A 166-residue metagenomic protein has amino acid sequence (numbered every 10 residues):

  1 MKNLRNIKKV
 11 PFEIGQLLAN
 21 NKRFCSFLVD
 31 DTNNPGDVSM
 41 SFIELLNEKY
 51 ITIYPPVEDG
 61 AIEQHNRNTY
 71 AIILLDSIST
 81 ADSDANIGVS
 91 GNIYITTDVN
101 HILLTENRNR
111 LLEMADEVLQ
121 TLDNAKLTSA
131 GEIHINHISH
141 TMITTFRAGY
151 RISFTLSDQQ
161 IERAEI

Functional and structural regions predicted by a protein language model:
M1-T80: Small/polar-rich, solvent-exposed N-terminal microdomains that initiate assembly or binding
G36, E58-I72, N100-E117, L122-D123: Acidic, Ser/Thr- and Gly-enriched intrinsically disordered low-complexity segments
A71, V89-I93, Y150-I152: Hydrophobic residues positioned within well-ordered beta-strands of beta-sheet architectures
L75-I78, T96, L156-Q159: Generic short beta-strand segments
A81, H101-L103, Q160-A164: Residue-level signal for secondary-structure boundary sites
A81-N86, I143-R147: Short, solvent-exposed beta-strand/turn "edge" segments of beta-rich domains on protein surfaces
N86-L103: Short acidic, glycine/tyrosine-flanked loop/strand segments centered on an H-E-D-like triad
N109-I166: Acidic-leaning, charged glycine-interspersed low-complexity segments
